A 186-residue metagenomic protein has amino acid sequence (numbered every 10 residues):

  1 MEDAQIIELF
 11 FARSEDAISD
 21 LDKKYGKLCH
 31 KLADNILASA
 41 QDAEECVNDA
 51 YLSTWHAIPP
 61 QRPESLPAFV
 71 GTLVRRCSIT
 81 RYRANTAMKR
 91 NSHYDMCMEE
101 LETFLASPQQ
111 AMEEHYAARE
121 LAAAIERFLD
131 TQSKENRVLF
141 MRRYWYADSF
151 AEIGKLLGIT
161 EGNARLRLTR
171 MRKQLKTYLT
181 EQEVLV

Functional and structural regions predicted by a protein language model:
F11-A12, A38, N48-L66, A84-N85: Sigma70-family region 2
F11-D20, H30-D49, E161, V184-V186: Short, charged helix-capping/linker segments at alpha-helix termini
L21, Y25, C29, A50 (+3 more regions): Residue-level preference for hydrophobic side chains embedded in well-ordered alpha helices
K23, H30-D34, Y51-P59, R75-R83 (+4 more regions): Short amphipathic alpha-helical interface segments enriched in basic and hydrophobic/aromatic residues, used as
K24-G26, I36, T131, M141-D148: Short helix-capping/turn signature of helix-turn-helix
S65, I79, I125-E126, N136 (+3 more regions): DNA-recognition helix of helix-turn-helix
T72-Y94, A118: Arg/Lys-rich amphipathic alpha helix in sigma70-family domain 2
E99-D130: Acidic, proline/glycine-rich intrinsically disordered inter-domain spacer in sigma factors
